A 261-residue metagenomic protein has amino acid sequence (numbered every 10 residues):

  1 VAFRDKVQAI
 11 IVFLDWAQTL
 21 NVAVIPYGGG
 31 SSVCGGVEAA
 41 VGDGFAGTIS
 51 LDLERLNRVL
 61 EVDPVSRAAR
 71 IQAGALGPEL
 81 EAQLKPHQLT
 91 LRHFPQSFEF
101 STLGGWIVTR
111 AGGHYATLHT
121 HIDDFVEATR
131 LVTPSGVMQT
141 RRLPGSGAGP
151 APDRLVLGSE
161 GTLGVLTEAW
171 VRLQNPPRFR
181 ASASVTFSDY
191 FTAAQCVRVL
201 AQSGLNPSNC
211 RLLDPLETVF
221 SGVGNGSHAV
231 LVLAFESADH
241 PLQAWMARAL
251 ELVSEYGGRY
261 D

Functional and structural regions predicted by a protein language model:
V1, N175, A181-D261: C-terminal substrate-recognition/cap domain of FAD-linked oxidoreductases
V1-E54: Glycine-rich N-terminal segment of FAD-binding domains in flavoprotein oxidoreductases, spanning the beta-loop-helix
V1-V24, G113, G164, W170 (+3 more regions): Soluble FAD-dependent oxygen oxidases
S32-V37, S97-G104, R211-N225: A glycine-rich phosphate-binding loop feature that marks nucleotide/adenosyl-phosphate handling sites
V33-V37, G44, T48-L53, T162-T167 (+2 more regions): Short, acidic (Asp/Glu-rich) active-site segment that either coordinates a divalent metal cofactor
N57-R211: FAD-binding subdomain of flavoenzyme oxidoreductases
